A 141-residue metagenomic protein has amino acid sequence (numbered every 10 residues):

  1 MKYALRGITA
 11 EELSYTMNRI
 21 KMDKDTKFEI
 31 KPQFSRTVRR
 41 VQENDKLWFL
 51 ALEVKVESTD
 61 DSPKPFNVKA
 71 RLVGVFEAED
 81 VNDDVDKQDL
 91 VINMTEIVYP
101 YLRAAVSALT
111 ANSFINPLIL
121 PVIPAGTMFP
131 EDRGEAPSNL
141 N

Functional and structural regions predicted by a protein language model:
M1-I97, A104-N141: N-terminal intrinsically disordered, cationic/polar leader segments that include organellar targeting peptides
